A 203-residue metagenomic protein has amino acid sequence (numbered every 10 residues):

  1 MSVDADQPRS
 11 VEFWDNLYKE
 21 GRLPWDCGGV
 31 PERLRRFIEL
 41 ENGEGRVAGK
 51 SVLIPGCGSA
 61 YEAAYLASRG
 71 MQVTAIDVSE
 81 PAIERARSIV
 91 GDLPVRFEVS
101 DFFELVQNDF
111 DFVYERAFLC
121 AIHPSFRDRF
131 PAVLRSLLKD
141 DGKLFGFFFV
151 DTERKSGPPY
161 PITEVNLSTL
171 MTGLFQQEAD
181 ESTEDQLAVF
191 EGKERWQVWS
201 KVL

Functional and structural regions predicted by a protein language model:
S2-I54, G58-N108, I122-L203: Class I (Rossmann-like) S-adenosyl-L-methionine-dependent methyltransferase catalytic domain, capturing the SAM-binding
D111: Conserved acidic residues
Y114: A conserved beta-strand element that flanks and buttresses the S-adenosyl-L-methionine
A117, A121: Short catalytic micro-motifs in class I SAM-dependent methyltransferases
